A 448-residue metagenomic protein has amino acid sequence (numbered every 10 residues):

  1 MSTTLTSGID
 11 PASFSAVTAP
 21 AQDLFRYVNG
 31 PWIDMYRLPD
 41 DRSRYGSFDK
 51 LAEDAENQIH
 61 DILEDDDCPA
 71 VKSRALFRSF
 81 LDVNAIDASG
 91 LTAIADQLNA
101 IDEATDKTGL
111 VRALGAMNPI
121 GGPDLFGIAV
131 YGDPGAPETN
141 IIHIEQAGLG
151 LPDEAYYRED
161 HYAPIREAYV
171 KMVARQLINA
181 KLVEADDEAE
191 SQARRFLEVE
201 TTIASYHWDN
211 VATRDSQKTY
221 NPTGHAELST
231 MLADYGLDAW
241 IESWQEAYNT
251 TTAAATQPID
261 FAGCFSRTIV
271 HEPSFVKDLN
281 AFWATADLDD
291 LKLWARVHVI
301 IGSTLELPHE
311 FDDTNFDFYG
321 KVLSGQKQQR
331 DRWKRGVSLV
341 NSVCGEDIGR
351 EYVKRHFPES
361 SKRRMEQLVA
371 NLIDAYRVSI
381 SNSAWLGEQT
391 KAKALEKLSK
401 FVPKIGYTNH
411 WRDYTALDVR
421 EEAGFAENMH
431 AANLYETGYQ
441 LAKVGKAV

Functional and structural regions predicted by a protein language model:
S2, A52, T202, D234 (+7 more regions): Intrinsically disordered, low-complexity linker/terminal regions across diverse proteins
T3-T6, T18-Q22, Y27-A88: Active-site-surrounding "flap" and adjacent substrate/cofactor-binding loops of secreted or lumenal enzymes, prototyped
T6-A19, D153-H161: Extended, non-catalytic structural segments that build the interaction scaffolds of large macromolecular assemblies
F14-A21, Y45-E56, A70, Y162-R166 (+4 more regions): Solvent-exposed, acidic/flexible segments
Y27-D41, A174-E188, K400-V402: Short amphipathic alpha-helical segments with coiled-coil-like heptad repeat character
M35-D40, K181-Q192, I380-A394, D413-Y414: Surface-exposed patches in mature extracellular/periplasmic domains of secreted proteins
E64-Q367: Noncatalytic, helix-rich "gating/capping" subdomain that lines the substrate-entry/channel surface of large enzyme
